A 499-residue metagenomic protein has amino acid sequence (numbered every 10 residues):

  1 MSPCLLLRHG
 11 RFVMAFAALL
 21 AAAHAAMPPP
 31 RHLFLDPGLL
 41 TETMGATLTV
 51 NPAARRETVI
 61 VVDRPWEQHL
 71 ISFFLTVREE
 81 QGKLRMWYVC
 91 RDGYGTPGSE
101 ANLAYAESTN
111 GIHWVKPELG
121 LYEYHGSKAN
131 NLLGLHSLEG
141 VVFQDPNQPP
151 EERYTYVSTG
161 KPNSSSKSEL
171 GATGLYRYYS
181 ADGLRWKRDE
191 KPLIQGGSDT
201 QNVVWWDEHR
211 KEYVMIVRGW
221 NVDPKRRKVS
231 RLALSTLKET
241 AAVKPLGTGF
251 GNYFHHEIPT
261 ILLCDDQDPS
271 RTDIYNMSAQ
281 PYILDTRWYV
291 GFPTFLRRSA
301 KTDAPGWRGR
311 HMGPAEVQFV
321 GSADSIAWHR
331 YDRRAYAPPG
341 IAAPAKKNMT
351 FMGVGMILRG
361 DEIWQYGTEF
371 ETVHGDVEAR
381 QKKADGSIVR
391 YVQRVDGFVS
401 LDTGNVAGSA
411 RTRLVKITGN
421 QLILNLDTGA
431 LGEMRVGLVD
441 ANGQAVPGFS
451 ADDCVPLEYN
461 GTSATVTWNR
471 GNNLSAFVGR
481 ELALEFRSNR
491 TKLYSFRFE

Functional and structural regions predicted by a protein language model:
M1, A15, V373-V377: Charged, low-complexity surface segments at secondary-structure and domain boundaries
M1-H9: N-terminal secretory signal peptides that target proteins for export/translocation
G10-A21: Bacterial N-terminal signal peptides
A26-F74, R78-N202, W206-Y275, P281-K347 (+2 more regions): Beta-rich carbohydrate-recognition and catalytic domains
